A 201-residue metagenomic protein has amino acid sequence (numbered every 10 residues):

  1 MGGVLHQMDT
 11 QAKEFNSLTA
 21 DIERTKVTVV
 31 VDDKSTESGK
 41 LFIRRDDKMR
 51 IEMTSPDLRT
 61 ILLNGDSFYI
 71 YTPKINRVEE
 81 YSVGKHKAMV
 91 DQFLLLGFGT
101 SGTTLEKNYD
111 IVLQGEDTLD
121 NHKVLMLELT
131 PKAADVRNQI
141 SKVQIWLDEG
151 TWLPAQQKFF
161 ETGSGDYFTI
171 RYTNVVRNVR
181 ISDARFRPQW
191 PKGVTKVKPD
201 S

Functional and structural regions predicted by a protein language model:
M1-S35, K48, W190-S201: N-terminal leader/targeting segments and the immediate start of mature chains
A12, M89-E106: Short, solvent-exposed helix-to-loop capping segments enriched in aromatics
F15-T19, T36-S38, R44-D46, P56-L58 (+6 more regions): Extracytoplasmic
D21-E23, F93-L95, M126-L129: Short Pro/Gly-enriched beta-strand edge/turn motifs at strand-loop
R24-K26, S55, P131, E161: Short beta-strand segments enriched in hydrophobic/aromatic residues within well-folded beta-rich domains
T28-V30, R50, D57-T60, I70 (+4 more regions): Short beta-strands and strand-coil junctions in structured, solvent-facing domains, enriched
K40-Q92, E161-S164, F168: An acidic-aromatic
E79, T104-K107, V112-G193, V197-D200: Gly/Pro-enriched, hydrophobic low-complexity segments that function as extracytoplasmic propeptides/linkers
